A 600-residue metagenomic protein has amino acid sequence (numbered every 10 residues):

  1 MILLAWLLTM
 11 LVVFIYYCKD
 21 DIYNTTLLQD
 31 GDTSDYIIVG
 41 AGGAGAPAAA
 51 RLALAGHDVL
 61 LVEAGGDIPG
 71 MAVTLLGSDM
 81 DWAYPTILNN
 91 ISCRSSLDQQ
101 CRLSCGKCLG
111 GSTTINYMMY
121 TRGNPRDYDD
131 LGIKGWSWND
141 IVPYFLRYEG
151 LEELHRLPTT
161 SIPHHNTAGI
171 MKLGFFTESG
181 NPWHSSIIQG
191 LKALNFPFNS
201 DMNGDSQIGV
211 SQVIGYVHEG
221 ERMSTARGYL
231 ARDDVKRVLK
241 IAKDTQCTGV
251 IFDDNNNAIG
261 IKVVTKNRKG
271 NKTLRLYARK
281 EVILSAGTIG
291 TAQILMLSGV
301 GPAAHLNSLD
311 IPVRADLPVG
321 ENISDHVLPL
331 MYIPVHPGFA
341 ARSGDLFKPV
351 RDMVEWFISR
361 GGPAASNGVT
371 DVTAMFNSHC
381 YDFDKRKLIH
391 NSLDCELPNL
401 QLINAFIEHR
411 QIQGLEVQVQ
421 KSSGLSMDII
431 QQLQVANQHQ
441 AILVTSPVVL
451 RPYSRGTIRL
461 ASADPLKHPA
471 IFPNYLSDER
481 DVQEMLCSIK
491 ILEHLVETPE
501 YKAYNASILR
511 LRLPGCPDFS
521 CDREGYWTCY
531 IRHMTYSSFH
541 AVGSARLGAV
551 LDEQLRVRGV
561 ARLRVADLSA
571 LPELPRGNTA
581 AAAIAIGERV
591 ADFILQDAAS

Functional and structural regions predicted by a protein language model:
I2-S600: N-terminal redox-cofactor-binding region of secreted/periplasmic oxidoreductases
